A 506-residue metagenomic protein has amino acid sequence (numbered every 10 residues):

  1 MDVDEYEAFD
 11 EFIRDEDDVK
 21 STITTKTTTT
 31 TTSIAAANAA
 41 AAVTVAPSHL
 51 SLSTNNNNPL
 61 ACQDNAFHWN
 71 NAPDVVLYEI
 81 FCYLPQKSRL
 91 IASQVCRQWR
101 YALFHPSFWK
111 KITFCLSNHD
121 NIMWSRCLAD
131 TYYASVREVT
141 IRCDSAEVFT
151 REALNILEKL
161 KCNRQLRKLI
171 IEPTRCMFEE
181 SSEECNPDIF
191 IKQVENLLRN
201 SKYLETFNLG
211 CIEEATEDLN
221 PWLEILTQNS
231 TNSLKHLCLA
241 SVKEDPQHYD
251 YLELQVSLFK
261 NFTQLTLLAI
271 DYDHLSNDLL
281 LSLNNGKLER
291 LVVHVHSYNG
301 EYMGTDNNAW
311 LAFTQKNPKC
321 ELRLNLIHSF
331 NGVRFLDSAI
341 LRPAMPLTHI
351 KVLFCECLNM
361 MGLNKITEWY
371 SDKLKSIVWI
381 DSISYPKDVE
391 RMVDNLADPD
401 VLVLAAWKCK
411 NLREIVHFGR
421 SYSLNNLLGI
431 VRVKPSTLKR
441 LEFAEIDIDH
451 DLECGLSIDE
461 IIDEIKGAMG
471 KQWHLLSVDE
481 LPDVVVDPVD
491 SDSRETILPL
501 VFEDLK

Functional and structural regions predicted by a protein language model:
M1-T25, V45-K506: The conserved beta-strand core of Leucine-Rich Repeat
K26-A42: Long, low-complexity Q/N-rich tracts
